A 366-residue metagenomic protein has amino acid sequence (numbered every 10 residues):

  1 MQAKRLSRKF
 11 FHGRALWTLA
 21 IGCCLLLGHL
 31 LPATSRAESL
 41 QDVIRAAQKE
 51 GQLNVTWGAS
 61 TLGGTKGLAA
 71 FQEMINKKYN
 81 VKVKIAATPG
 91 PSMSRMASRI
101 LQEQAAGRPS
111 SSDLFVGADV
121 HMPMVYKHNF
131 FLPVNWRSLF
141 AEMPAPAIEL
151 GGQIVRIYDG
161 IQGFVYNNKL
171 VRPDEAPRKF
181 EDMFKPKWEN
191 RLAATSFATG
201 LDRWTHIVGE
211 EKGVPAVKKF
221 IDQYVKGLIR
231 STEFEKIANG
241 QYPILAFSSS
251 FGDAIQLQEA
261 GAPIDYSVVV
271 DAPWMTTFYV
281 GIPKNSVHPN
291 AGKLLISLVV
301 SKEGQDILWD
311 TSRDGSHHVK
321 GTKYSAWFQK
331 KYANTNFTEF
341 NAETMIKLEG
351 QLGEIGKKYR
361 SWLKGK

Functional and structural regions predicted by a protein language model:
E38-A118: Early extracytoplasmic/lumenal segment of secretory-pathway proteins
A105-G117, F130-V165: A structural signal for short loop-to-beta-strand junctions that line the ligand-binding cleft of periplasmic/secreted
H121-M122, R191-V268: Ligand-binding pocket segment of bilobal, Venus flytrap-like solute-binding proteins
L132-A141, G152-V155, Q256-W274, P283-S286: Short beta-strand->loop
P146, D159-Q162, K218-L228, A260-K284 (+1 more regions): Periplasmic-binding protein-like
G163-L170, T205-V208, T276-A291, I307-T311 (+1 more regions): A bilobed periplasmic-binding-protein/Venus flytrap-type ligand-binding module shared by bacterial periplasmic
W188-T199, L298-Y324: Periplasmic-binding protein-like
D306-K366: C-terminal capping/gating helix-and-loop segments adjacent to ligand/active sites or protein-protein/ligand interfaces
